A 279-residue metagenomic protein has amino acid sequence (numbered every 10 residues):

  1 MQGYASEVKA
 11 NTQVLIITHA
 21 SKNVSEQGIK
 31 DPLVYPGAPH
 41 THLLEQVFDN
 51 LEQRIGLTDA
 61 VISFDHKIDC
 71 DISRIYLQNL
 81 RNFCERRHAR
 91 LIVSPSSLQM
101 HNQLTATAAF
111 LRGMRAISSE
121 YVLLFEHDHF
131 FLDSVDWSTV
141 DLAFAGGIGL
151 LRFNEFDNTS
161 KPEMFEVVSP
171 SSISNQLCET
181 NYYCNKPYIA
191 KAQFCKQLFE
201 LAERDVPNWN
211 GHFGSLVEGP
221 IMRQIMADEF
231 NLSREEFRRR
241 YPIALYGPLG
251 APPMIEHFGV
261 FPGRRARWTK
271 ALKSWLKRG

Functional and structural regions predicted by a protein language model:
T12-H40, R54: A conserved hydrophobic helix/loop-capping motif in glycosyltransferases and polysaccharide synthases
V14-V24, F64-H66, V93-S96, E126-D128 (+1 more regions): Short loop/turn segments at strand-loop or loop-helix junctions that form parts of catalytic or ligand-binding pockets
K30-D31, D65-I117: Active-site-proximal specificity loops/subdomain of glycosyltransferases
P36, Q46-T58: Short, acidic, metal-binding catalytic loop of nucleotide-sugar glycosyltransferases
I72-R86, M164-P170, P220-A227: Short, aromatic/basic amphipathic alpha-helical patches
E120-F130: Short beta-strand-to-loop acidic/aromatic patch adjacent to the donor-nucleotide binding site
D133-N158: Conserved donor-nucleotide/metal-binding helix-loop-beta segment in metal-dependent transferases, i.e., the alpha-helix
L150, Q176-A271: Catalytic core and acceptor-binding pocket of nucleotide-sugar-dependent glycosyltransferases
